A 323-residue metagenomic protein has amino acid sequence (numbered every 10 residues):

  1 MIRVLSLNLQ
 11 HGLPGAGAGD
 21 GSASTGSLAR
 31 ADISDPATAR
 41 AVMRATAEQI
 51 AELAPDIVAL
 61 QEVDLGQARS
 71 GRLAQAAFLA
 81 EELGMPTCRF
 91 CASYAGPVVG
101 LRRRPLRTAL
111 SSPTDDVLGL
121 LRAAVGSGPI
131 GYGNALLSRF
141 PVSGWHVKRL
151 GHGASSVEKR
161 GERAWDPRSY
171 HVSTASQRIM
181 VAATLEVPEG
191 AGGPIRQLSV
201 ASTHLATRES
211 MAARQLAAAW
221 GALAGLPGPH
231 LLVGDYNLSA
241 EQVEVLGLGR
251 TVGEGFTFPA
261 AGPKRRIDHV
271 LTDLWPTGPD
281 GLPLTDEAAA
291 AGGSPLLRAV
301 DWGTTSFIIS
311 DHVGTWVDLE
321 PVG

Functional and structural regions predicted by a protein language model:
M1-G131, L198, A213, V322-G323: N-terminal, active-site-proximal structural segment of metallo-dependent hydrolase catalytic domains
R3-L9, A45-S70, L137, A182-L185 (+5 more regions): Active-site beta-strand/loop signature of hydrolases that rely on acidic residues for catalysis
L9-G12, D64-L65, Y94-G96, F140-S143 (+5 more regions): Short, solvent-exposed loop/turn segments at secondary-structure junctions
T25-R30, G96-P129, S156-V172, S239-E244 (+1 more regions): Alpha-helical membrane-targeting segments
A29-P36, V63-Q67, L150-V172, S202-E209: Surface-exposed cleft-lining segments at the edges of enzyme active sites
T87-Y94, W145-G151, W302-T305: Conserved S-adenosyl-L-methionine
D116-Y132, L136-A191: Active-site catalytic loop in hydrolytic enzyme cores
V142-V147, T184-L185, E209-L231, Y236-G323: Metal-dependent phosphoester-hydrolase catalytic domains
